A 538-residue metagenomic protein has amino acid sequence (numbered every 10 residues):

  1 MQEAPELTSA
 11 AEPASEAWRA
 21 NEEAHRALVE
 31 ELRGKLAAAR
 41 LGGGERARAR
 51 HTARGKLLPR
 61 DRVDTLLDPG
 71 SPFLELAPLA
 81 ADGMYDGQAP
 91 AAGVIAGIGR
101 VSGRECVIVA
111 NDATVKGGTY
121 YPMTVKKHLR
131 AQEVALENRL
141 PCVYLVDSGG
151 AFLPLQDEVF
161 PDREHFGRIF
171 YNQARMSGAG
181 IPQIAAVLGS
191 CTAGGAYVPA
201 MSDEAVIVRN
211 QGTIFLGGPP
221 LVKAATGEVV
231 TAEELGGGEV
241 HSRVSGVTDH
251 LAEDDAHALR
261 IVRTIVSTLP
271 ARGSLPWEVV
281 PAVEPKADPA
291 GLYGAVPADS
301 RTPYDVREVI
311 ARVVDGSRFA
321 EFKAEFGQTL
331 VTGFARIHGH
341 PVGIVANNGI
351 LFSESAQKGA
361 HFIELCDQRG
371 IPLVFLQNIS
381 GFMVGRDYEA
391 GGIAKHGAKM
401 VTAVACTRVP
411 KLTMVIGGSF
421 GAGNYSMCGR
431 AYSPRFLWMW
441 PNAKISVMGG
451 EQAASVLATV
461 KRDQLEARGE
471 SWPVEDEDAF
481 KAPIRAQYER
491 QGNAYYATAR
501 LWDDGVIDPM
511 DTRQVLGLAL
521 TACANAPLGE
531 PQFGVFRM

Functional and structural regions predicted by a protein language model:
M1-M538: Ligand-binding clefts of soluble mixed alpha/beta catalytic domains
